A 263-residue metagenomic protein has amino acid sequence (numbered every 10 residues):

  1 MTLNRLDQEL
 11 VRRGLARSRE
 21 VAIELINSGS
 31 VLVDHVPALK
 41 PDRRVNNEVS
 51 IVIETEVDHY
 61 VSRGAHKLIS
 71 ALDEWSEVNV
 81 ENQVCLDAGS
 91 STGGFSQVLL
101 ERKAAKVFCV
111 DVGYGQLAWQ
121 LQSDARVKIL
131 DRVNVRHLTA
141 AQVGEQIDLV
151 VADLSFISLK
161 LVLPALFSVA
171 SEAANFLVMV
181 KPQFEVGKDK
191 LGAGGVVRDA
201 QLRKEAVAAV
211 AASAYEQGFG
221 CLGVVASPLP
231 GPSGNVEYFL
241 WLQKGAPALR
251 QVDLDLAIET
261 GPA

Functional and structural regions predicted by a protein language model:
M1-V49, V84: A basic, amphipathic helix-loop patch mediating RNA/tRNA/ribosome contacts
V80-S91: Conserved class I S-adenosyl-L-methionine
S91, F95-S96, G113: Residues at the N-terminus of the alpha-helix immediately C-terminal to the conserved SAM/SAH-binding loop
V98-K106: Conserved S-adenosyl-L-methionine
F108-L161: S-adenosyl-L-methionine
K160-L177: A short glycine-rich, Lys/Arg-flanked "PGG" loop and its adjoining helix->strand segment in the class I
P182-R198: Short, glycine-/aromatic-enriched active-site segment of Class I SAM-dependent methyltransferases
V236, L240-A263: Flexible, glycine-/basic-rich loop-and-beta segments that form/coincide with the SAM-dependent methyltransferase
